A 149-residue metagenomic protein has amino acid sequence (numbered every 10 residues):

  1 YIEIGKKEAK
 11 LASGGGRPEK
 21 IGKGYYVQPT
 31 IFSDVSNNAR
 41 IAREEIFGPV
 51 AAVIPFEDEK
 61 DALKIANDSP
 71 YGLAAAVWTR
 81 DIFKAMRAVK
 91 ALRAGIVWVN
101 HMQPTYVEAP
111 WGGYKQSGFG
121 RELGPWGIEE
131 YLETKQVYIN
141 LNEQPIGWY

Functional and structural regions predicted by a protein language model:
K6: Oxyanion-binding "anion nests"
A9-K10, Q136: Short aromatic/hydrophobic-glycine micro-motifs
K10-I21, D34: Conserved small-domain helix->loop->beta segment predominantly found in fold-type I
E19, Y26-Y149: Conserved C-terminal structural/oligomerization subdomain of aldehyde/semialdehyde dehydrogenase
